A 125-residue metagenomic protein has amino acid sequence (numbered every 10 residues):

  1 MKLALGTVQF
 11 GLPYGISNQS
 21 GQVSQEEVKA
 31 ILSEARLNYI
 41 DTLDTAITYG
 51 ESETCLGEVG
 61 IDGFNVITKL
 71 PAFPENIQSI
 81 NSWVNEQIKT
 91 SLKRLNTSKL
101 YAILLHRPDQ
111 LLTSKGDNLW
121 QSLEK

Functional and structural regions predicted by a protein language model:
M1-N65: N-terminal binding-site loop/beta-alpha segment at the start of enzyme catalytic domains that lines or forms
Q9-L12, F64-L70, K99-L104: Short, basic/glycine-rich phosphate-binding loops at helix/coil junctions that contact nucleotide phosphates
P13-E26, L70-N85, H106, Q110-S114: Active-site mouth loops of central-metabolism enzymes
K29-E34, P71, K93-T97: Short, surface-exposed, polar/charged, turn-prone segments marking secondary-structure boundaries
T54-T68, G116-K125: Short, electropositive alpha-helical surface patch
E58-V59, E75, K93-N96: Short, charge-rich binding segments
S79-K125: Glycine/proline-rich, positively charged, aromatic-decorated active-site loop/lid region on the catalytic face
